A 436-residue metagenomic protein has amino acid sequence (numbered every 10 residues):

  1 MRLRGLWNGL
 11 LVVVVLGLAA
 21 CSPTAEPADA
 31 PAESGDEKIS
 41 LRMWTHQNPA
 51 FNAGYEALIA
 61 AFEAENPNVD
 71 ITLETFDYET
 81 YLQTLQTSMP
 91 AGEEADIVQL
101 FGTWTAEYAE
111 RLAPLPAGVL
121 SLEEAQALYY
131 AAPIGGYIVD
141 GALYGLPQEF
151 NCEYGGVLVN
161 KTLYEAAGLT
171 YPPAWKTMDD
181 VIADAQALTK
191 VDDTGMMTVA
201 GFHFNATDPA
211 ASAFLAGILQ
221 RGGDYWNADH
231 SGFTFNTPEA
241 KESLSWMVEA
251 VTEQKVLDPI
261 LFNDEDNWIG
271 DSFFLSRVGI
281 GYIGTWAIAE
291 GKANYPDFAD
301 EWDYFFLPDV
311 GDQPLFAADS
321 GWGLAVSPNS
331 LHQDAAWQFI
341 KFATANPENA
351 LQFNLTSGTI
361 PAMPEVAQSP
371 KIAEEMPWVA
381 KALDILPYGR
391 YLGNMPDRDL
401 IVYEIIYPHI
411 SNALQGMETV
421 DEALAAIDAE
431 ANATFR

Functional and structural regions predicted by a protein language model:
M1-R42, A64, D421-A425, A429-R436: Short, low-complexity disordered leader/linker segments with a strong preference for bacterial N-terminal type II
G35, S40-E56, F76, N151-E153 (+2 more regions): Extracytoplasmic "Venus flytrap"
E37-N48, V69-E74, D96-I97, Y144 (+1 more regions): Short, well-ordered beta-strand elements
A60, A64-E65, D70, A167 (+5 more regions): Extracytoplasmic/periplasmic substrate-recognition and gating elements
F101-G156, A299, D303-F305, P370-L386: Hinge/lid segment of periplasmic solute-binding proteins
D140-F150, D180-F233, V278: Extracytoplasmic/periplasmic solute-binding protein
D184-Q186, D229-L261, L307: Glycine-centered hinge/linker elements that transmit conformational signals in sensory and ligand-binding systems
W302-F305, N354-E404, N412: Long, aromatic- and glycine/proline-rich binding clefts that accommodate carbohydrate-like moieties
